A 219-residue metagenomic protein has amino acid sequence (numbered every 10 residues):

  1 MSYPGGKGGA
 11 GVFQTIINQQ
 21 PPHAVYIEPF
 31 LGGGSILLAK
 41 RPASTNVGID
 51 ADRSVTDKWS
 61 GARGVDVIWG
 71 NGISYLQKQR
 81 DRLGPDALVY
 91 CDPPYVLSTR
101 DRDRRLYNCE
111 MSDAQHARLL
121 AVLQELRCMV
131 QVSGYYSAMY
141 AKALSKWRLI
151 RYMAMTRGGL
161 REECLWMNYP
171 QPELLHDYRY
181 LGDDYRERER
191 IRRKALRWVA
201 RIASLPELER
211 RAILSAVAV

Functional and structural regions predicted by a protein language model:
M1-V219: Class I S-adenosyl-L-methionine-dependent methyltransferase catalytic core
